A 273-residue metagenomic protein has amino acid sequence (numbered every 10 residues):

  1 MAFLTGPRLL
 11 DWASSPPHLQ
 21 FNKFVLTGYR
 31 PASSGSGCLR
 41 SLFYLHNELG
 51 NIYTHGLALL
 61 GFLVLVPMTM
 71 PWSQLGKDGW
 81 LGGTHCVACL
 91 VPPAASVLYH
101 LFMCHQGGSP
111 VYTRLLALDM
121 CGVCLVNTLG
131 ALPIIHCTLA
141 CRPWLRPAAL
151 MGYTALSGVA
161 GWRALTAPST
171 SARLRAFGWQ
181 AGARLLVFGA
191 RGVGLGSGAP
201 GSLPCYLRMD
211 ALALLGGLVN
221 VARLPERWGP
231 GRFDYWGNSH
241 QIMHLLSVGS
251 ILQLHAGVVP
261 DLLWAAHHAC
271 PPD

Functional and structural regions predicted by a protein language model:
M1-D273: Multi-pass alpha-helical transmembrane bundles in non-GPCR membrane proteins that perform intramembrane catalysis
